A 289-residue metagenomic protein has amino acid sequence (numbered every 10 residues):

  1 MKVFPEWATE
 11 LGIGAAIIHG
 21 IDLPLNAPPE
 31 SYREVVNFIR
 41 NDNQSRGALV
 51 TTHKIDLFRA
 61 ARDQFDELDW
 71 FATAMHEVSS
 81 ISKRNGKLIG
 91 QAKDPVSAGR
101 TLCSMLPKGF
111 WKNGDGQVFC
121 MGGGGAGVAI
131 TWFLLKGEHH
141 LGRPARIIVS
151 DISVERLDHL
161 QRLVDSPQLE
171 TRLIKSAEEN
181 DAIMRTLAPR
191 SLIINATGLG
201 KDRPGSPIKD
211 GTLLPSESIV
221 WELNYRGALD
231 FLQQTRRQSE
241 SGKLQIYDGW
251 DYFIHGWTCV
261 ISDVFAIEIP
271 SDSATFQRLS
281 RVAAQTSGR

Functional and structural regions predicted by a protein language model:
M1-K108, G227: Phosphate/diphosphate ligand-binding glycine-rich loop within oxidoreductases
I18, A145-I148, S218: Short beta-strand element of Class I
R40, R156, E178-I208: Rossmann-like NAD(P)-binding element
S80-K83, G200-F276: Rossmann-fold NAD(P)-binding glycine/threonine-rich loop
G90-P95, L102, L106-H140, D151-R156: Glycine-rich adenosine-cofactor-binding loop
K136-R146, Q238-Q245: Conserved S-adenosyl-L-methionine
H139-Q168: NAD(P)-binding Rossmann-fold cofactor-contacting core
S271-R289: A short, charged, Gly/Pro-tolerant segment at domain boundaries
